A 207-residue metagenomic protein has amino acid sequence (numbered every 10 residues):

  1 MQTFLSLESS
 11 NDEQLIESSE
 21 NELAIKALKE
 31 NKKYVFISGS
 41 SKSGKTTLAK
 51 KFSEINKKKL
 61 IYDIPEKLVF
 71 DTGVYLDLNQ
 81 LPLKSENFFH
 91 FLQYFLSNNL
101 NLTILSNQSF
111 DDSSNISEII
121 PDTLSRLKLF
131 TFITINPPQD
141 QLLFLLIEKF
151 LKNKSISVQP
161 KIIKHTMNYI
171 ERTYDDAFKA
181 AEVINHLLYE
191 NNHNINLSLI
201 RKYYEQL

Functional and structural regions predicted by a protein language model:
M1-E30, Y189-L207: A short, basic N-terminal segment
K32-L48: Walker A/P-loop nucleotide-binding motif
Y62-Y94, N98-S109: Conserved P-loop NTPase "ATPase switch" module shared by AAA+ and STAND
D111-K128: Short regulatory helix/loop adjacent to the ATP-binding pocket of P-loop NTPases
D112, F130-L142: Conserved AAA+ ATPase "SRH/arginine-finger" region at the nucleotide-binding site
P137-Q159: Conserved small helical "lid"/interfacial subdomain of P-loop NTPases
S157-I170: Short conserved motifs of the RecA-like P-loop NTPase core
I170-E182: The conserved phosphate-sensing helix
